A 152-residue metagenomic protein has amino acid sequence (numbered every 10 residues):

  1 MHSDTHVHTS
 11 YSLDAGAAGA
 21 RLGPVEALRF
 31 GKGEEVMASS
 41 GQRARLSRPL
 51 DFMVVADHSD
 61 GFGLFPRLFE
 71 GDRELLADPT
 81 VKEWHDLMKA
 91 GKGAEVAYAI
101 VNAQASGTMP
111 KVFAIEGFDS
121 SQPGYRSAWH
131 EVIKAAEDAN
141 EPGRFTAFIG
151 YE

Functional and structural regions predicted by a protein language model:
M1-E152: Extended, charged catalytic domains and RNA/DNA-binding interfaces, predominantly in divalent-metal-using enzymes
